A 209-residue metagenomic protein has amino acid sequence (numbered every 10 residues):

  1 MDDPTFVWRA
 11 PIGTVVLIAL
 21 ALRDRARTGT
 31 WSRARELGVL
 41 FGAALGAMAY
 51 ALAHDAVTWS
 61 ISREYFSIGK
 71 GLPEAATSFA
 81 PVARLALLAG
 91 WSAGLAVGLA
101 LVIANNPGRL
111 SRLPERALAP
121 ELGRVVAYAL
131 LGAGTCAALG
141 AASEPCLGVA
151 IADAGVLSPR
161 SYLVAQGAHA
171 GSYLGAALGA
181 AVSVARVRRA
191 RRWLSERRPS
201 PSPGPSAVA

Functional and structural regions predicted by a protein language model:
M1-L17: Hydrophobic transmembrane alpha-helical segments in integral membrane proteins
W8, F79-L95, L157-A181: Hydrophobic alpha-helical transmembrane segments
L17-R25, W91-R109, S172-E196: Transmembrane alpha-helical segments in integral membrane proteins
A26-G46, R116-A129, A181, A185-R186: Alpha-helical transmembrane segments and their helix-start/interface "positive-inside/aromatic belt" motifs in integral
A49-I61, L131-L147: C-terminal TM-helix exit segments that contain a strictly Trp-centered aromatic cap at the helix terminus
E64-F79: Perimembrane loop-to-helix junctions flanking transmembrane segments
L72-E74, L147-A165: Short, membrane-exposed interhelical loops at transmembrane-helix boundaries
R192-A209: Short, highly charged, low-complexity non-transmembrane loops/tails of multi-pass membrane proteins
